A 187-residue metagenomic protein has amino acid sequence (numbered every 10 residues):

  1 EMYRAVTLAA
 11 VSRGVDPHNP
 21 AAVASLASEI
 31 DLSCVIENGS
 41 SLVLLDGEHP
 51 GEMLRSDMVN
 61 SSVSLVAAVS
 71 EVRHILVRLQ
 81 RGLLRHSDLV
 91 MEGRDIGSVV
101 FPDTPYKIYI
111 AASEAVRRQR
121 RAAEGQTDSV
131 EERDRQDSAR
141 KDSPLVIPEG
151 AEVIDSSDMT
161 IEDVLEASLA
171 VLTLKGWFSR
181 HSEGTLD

Functional and structural regions predicted by a protein language model:
M2, I96-G97, A111-Q119, D158-T160: Conserved nucleotide-binding/hydrolysis micro-motifs of P-loop NTPases
M2-D88, A115, T127-Q136, L165-E166: ATP-dependent small-molecule kinase phosphotransfer cores that center on conserved nucleotide phosphate-binding segments
V35-E37, Q80-S87, R94-D103, A123-L169: Small-molecule kinase domains that catalyze NTP-dependent phosphoryl transfer to phosphate-bearing small molecules
P50, L54, R121, L145: Short clusters of hydrophobic/aromatic residues that line enzyme substrate/ligand-binding pockets
A170-D187: Generic C-terminal helix-cap and adjacent flexible tail
